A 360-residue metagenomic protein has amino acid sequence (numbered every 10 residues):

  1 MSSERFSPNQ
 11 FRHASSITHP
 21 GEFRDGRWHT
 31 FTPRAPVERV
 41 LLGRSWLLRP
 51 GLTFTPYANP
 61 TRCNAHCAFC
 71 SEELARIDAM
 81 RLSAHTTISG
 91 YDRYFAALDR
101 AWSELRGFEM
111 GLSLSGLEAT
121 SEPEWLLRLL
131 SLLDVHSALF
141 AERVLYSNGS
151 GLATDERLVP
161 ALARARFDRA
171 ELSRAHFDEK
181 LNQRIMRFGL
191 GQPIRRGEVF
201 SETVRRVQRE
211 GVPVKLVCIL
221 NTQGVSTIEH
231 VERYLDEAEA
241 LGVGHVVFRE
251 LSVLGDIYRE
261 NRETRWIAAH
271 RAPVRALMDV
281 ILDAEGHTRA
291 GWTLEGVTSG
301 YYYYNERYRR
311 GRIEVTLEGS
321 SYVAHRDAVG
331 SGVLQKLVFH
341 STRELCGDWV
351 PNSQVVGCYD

Functional and structural regions predicted by a protein language model:
M1-G26: Intrinsically disordered, low-structural-confidence terminal and linker regions
S15, E73, I77, V323-D360: Flexible mid-to-C-terminal extensions adjoining Fe-S/redox cofactors in radical SAM and related proteins
F23-Y94: Canonical Radical SAM [4Fe-4S] cluster-binding loop centered on the CxxxCxxC motif and its immediate flanking residues
E73-R93, L105-E122, H136-T154, R164-F200 (+2 more regions): Core AdoMet radical
S83, K180-G197, R205-A328: Radical SAM enzyme [4Fe-4S]-AdoMet core and its adjacent flexible, acidic and glycine-rich loops/tails across
R93-A101: Internal amphipathic alpha-helical repeat/solenoid segments
W102-R106, P160-R166, V204-G211, A238-A240: Acidic (Asp/Glu)-rich catalytic clusters
E124-S131, A153-L162, S226-Y234: Distinct, well-ordered alpha-helical segments
